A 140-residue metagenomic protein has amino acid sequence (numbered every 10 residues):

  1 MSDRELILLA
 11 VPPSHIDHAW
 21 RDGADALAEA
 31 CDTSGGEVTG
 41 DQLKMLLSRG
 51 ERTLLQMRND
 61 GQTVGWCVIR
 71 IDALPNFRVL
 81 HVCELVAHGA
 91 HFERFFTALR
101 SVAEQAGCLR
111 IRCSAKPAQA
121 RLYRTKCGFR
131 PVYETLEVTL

Functional and structural regions predicted by a protein language model:
M1-V38: Short amphipathic alpha-helix that is part of the acyltransferase structural core
T33-R52: Active-site rim helix/loop that mediates acceptor-substrate recognition in acyltransferases
S48-A90: Conserved donor-binding loop and adjoining core beta-sheet/short helix segment in diverse acyl/aminoacyl transferases
E51-R52, T125-F129: Short glycine-aromatic motifs
L55-M57, I111, L136: Hydrophobic beta-strand residues in large extracellular and virion-surface proteins
F77-K126: Acyl-donor binding region in acyl/amide transferases
S114, R130-L140: Conserved catalytic-core motifs of GNAT/GCN5-like acyltransferases
